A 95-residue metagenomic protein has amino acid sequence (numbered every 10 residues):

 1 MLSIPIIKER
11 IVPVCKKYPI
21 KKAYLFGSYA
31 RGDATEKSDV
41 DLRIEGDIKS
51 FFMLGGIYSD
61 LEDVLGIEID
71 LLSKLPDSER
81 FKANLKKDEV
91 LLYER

Functional and structural regions predicted by a protein language model:
M1-Y24, A30-E36, G46-R95: Catalytic core of pol beta-like nucleotidyltransferases
D41-R43: Short beta-strand->loop micro-motif that forms the acidic, two-metal-ion catalytic signature in nucleotide-processing
